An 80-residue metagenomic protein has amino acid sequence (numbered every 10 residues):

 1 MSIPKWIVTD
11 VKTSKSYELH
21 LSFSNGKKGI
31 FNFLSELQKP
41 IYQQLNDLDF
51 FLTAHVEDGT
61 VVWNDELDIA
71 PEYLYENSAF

Functional and structural regions predicted by a protein language model:
M1-F80: Motif-centric detector for short Cys/His coordination patterns
